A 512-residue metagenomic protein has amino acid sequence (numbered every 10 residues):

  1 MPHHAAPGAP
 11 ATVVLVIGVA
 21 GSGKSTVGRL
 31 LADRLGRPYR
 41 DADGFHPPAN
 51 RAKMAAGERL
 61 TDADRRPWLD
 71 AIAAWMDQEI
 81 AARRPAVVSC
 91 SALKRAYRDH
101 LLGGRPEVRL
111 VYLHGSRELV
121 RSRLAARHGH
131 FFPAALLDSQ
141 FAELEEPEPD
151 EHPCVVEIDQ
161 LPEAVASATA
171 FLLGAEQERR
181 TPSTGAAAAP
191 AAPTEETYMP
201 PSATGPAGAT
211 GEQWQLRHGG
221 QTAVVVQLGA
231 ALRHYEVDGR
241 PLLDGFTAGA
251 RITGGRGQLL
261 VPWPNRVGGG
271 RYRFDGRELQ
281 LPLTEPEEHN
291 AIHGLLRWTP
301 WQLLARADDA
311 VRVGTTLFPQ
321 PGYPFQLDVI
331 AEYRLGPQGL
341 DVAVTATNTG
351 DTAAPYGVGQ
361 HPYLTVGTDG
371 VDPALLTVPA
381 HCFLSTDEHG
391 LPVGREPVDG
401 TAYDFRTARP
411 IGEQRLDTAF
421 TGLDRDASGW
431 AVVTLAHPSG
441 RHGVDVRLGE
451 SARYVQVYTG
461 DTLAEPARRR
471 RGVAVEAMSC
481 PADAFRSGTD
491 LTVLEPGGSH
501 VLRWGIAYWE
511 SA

Functional and structural regions predicted by a protein language model:
R29-A74: Conserved substrate/cofactor phosphate-moiety recognition/catalytic segment in nucleotide-dependent phosphotransferases
G104-L124: Conserved phosphate-donor/acceptor-positioning beta-strand/loop module used by diverse small-molecule
A126-A168: Small-molecule kinase domains that catalyze NTP-dependent phosphoryl transfer to phosphate-bearing small molecules
Y198-S202, P282-P337: Extended, loop-rich substrate-binding clefts of extracytoplasmic carbohydrate-active enzymes
P200, L281, Y363-E450: Active-site/ligand-binding surface loops and adjacent short beta/alpha elements that line catalytic pockets across
Q221, N290-L304, L375, E413-S487: Acidic/His-leaning functional-site neighborhoods
V225, Y272-Q280, V344, V493-E510: Short Pro-Gly-centered flexible turn/kink motifs
T315-G367: Acidic, contiguous internal or C-terminal segments within carbohydrate-active enzymes that form a structured patch used
